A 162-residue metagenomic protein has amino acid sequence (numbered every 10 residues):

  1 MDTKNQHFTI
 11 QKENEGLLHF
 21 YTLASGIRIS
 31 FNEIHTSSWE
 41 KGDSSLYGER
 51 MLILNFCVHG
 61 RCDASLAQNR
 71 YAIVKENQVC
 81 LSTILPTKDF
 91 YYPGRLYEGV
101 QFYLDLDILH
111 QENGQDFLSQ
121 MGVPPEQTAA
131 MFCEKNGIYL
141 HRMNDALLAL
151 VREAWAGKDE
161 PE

Functional and structural regions predicted by a protein language model:
D2-G99: N-terminal functional module of multi-domain proteins
S65-A67, A72-E162: Alpha-helical bundle regulatory/interaction domains
